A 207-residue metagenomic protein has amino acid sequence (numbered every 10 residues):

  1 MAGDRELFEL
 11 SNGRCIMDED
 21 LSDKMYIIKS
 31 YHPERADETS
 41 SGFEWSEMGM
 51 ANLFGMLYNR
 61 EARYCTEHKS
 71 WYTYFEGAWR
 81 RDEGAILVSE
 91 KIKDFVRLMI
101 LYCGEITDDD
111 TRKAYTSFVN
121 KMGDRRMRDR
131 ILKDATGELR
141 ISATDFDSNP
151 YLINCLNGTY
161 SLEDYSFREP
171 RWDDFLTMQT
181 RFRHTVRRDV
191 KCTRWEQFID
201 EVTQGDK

Functional and structural regions predicted by a protein language model:
M1-E38, H68-L101: Modules that initiate DNA replication and primer synthesis
M1-F8, Y58, A62-L87, R112-K113 (+2 more regions): P-loop NTPase catalytic core of nucleic-acid-dependent motor ATPases
S22-D23, I27-I28, F54-M56, I92 (+2 more regions): Generic hydrophobic, helix-prone segments enriched in Leu/Val/Ile
D37-L53, Y115-T159: Extended, Lys/Arg-enriched charged tracts that mediate electrostatic binding to polyanionic substrates
S46-M50, V88, I92, I131 (+1 more regions): Alpha-helical structural motif
R80, L87-S142: Histidine-centered catalytic micro-motifs used for acid/base chemistry in nuclease and nucleotide-processing active
